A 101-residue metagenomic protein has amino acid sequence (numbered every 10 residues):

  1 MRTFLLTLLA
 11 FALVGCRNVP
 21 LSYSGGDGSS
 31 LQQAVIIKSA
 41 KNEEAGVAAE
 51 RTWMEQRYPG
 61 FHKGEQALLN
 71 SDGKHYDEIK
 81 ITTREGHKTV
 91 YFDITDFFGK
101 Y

Functional and structural regions predicted by a protein language model:
M1-T3: Positively charged n-region of N-terminal signal peptides that target proteins for export
V14-G15: C-terminal motif of bacterial Sec signal peptides marking the signal peptidase cleavage site
N18-D77, T83-Y101: Cysteine-centric segments in proteins
